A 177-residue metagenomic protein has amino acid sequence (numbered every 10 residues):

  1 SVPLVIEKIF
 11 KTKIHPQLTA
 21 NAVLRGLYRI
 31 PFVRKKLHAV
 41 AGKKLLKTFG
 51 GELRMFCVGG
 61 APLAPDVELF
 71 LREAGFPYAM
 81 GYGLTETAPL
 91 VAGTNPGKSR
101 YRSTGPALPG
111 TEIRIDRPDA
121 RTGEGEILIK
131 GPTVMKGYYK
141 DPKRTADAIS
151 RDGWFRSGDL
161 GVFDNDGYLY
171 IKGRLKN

Functional and structural regions predicted by a protein language model:
S1-K8, L175-N177: Gly/lys/ser-thr-rich phosphate-binding loops in alpha/beta enzymes that coordinate phosphoanhydride or phosphate groups
P3-L4, P31, A61, P132 (+1 more regions): Alpha-helix N-cap/helix-start capping motif
E7-S99, E112: Gly/Ser/Thr-rich phosphate-binding loop
K43-K47, L69, R102-T104, R117-P118 (+2 more regions): Short, flexible, glycine/charge-rich loop motifs used to bind or transfer phosphoryl groups or to couple energy/partner
A61-P62, D66-E73, P89-N95, T104-P109 (+3 more regions): Active-site glycine/GP-rich loop and adjacent strand/helix microenvironment that borders small-molecule binding pockets
A107, T111-R114, R121-N177: Conserved ATP-binding/catalytic segment of the ANL
